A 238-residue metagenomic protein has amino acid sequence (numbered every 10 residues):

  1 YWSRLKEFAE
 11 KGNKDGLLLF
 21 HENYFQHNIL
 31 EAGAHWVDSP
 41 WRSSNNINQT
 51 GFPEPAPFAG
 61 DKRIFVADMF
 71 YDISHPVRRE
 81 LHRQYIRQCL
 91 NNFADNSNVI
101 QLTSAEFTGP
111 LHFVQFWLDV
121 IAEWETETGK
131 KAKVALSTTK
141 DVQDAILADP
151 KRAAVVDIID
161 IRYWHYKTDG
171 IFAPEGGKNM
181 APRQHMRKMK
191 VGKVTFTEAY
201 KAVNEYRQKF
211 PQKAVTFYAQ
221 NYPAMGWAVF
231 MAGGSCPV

Functional and structural regions predicted by a protein language model:
Y1-L147, K151-I158: Active-site mouth of glycoside hydrolases
L81-Q84, D95-V238: Extracellular glycoside hydrolase catalytic/binding regions
